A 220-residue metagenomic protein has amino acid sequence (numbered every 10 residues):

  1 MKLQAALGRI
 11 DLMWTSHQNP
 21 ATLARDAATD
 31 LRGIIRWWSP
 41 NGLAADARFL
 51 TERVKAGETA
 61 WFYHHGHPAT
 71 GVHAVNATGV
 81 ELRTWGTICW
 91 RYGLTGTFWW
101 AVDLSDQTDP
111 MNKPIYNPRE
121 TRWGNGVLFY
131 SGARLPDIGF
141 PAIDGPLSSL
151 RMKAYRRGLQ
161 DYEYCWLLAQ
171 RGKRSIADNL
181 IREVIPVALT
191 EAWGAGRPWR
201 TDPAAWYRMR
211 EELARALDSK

Functional and structural regions predicted by a protein language model:
M1-A27, L94-T95, P110-K220: Catalytic domains of carbohydrate-active enzymes that cleave complex glycans
M1-D109: Catalytic-core regions of glycoside hydrolase
